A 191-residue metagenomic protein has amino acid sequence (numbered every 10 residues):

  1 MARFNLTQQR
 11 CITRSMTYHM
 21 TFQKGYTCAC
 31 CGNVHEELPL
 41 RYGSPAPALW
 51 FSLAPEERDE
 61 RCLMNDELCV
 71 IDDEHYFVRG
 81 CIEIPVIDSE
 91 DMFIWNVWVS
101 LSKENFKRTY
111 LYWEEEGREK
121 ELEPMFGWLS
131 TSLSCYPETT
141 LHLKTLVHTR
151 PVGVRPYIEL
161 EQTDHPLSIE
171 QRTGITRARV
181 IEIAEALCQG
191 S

Functional and structural regions predicted by a protein language model:
F4-I87: Basic, glycine-/proline-tolerant helical and adjacent loop/strand elements that line or dock onto nucleic-acid
N5-R10, L111, P137, I158: Compositionally biased, intrinsically disordered low-complexity regions enriched in proline and serine
I12, I71, I82-I87, I94 (+4 more regions): Weak global preference for isoleucine
C28, P47, S52-E56, S89-E90 (+5 more regions): Generic alpha-helix signal with a bias toward terminal, lower-confidence helices and secondary-structure junctions
A54-S132: Extended interfacial segments that mediate partner engagement and assembly in macromolecular machines
E114-S191: C-terminal, charged low-complexity interaction regions
